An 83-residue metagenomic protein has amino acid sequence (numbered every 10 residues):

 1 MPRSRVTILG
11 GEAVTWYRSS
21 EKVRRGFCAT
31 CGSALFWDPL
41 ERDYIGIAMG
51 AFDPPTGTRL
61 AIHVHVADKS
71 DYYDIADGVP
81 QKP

Functional and structural regions predicted by a protein language model:
M1-P83: A short Gly-Trp-Pro
